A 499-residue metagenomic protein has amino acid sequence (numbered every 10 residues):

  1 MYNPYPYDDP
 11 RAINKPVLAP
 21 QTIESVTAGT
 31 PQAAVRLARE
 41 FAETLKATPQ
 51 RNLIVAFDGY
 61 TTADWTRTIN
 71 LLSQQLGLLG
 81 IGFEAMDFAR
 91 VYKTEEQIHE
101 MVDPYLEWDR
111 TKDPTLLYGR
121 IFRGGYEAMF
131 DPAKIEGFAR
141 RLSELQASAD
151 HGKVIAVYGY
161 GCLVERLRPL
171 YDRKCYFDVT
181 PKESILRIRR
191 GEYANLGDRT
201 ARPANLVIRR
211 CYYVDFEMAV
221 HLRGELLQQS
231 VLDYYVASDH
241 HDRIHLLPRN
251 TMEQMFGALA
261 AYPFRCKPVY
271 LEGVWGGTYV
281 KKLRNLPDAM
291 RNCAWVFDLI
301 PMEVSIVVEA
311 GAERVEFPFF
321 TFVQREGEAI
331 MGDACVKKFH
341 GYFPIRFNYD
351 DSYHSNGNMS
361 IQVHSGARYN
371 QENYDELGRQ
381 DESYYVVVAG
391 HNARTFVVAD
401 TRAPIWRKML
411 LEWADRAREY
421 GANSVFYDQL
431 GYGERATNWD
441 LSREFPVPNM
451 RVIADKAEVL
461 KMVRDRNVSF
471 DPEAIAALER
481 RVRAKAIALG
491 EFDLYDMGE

Functional and structural regions predicted by a protein language model:
Y2-A38, L78-V154: ATP-dependent small-molecule kinase phosphotransfer cores that center on conserved nucleotide phosphate-binding segments
Y2-Q50, T66-G77, K182, R190-A194 (+1 more regions): NTP-dependent small-molecule kinase module
L53: Nucleotide donor/acceptor-binding cores
D58-R67, G159-V164: Gly/Ser/Thr-rich loops at beta-strand to alpha-helix junctions that form or flank small-molecule/cofactor-binding
L79, A139-G197: ATP-dependent NMP and nucleoside kinases share a basic, alpha-helical "lid"
G82-K93, R199-V207, Y495: A generic structural motif
T200-V220: Catalytic phosphate-donor-binding core of small-molecule kinases
I208, A260-G498: Active-site region of the double-stranded beta-helix
